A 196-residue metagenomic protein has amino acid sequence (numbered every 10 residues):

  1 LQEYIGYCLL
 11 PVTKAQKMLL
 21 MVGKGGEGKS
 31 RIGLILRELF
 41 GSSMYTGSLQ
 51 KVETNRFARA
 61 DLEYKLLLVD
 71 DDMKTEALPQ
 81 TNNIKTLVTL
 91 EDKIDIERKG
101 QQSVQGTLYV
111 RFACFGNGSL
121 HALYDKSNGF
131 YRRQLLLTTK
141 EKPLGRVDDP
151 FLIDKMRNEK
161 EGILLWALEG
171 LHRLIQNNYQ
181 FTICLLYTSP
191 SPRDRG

Functional and structural regions predicted by a protein language model:
L1-S189, R193: Feature primarily recognizes SF3-like P-loop helicase cores of small DNA viruses
